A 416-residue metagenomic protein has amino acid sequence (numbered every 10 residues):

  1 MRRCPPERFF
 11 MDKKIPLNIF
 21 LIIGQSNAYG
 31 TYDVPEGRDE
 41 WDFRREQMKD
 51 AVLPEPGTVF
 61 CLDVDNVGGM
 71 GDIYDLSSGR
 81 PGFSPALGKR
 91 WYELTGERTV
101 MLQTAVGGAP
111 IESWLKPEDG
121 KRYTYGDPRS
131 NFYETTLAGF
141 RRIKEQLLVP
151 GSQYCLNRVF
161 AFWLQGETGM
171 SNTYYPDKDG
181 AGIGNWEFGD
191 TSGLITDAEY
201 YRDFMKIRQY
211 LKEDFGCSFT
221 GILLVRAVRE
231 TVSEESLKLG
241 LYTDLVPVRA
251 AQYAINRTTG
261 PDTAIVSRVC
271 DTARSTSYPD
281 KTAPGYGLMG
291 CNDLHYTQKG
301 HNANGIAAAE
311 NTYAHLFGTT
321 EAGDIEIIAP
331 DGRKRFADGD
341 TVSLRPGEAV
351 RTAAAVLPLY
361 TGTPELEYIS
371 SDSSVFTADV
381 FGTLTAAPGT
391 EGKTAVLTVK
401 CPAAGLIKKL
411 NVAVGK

Functional and structural regions predicted by a protein language model:
P5-P6, G332: N-terminal leader/targeting signatures
P6-T319: Cell-envelope and extracellular/periplasmic
T320-K416: Extracytoplasmic soluble-region selector
